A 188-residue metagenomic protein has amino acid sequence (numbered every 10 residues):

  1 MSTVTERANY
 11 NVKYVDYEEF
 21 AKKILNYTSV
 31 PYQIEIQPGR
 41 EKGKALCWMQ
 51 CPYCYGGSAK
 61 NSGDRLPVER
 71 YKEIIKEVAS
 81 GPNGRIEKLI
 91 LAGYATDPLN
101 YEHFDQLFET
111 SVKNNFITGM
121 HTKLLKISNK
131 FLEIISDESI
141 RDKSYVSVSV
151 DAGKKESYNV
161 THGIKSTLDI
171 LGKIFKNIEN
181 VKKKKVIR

Functional and structural regions predicted by a protein language model:
S2-Y145, V160-T161, D169: Conserved alpha-helical substructure of the radical SAM core
G81, G153, V181: Phosphate/oxyanion-binding loops and surfaces in catalytic or ligand/nucleic-acid-binding neighborhoods
T118, L125, N177-R188: Conserved strand-turn element in the central/C-terminal portion of the radical SAM core barrel that lines
V146-D151: Conserved phosphate-donor/acceptor-positioning beta-strand/loop module used by diverse small-molecule
H162-K182: Glycine-rich S-adenosyl-L-methionine
